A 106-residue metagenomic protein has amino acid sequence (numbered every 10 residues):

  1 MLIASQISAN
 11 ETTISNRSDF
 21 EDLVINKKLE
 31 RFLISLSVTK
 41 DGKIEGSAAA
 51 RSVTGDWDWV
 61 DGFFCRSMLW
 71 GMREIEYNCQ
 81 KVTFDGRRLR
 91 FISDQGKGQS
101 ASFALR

Functional and structural regions predicted by a protein language model:
L2-R106: Lipid interaction determinants
